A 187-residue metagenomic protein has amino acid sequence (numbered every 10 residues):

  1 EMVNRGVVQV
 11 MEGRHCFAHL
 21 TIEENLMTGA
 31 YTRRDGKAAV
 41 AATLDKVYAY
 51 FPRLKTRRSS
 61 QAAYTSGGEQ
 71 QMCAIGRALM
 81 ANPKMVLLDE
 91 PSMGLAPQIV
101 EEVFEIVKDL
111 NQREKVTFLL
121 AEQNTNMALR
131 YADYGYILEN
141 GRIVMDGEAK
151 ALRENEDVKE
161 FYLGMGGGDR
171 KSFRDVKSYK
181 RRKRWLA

Functional and structural regions predicted by a protein language model:
E1, L20-A42, Y50-K55, S59 (+1 more regions): ABC-type ATPase nucleotide-binding domains, specifically the catalytic core motifs of the NBD
L20, T65, A78-L79: ABC ATPase signature
Q61-T65, E69: Conserved ABC ATPase signature
M80-K84: A short, proline-enriched helix->beta-strand linker immediately N-terminal to the Walker B motif in ABC-type P-loop
E101-K115: Helical segment within the ABC ATPase nucleotide-binding domain
Y134, D146: Short, glycine/charged-rich "phosphate-handling" switch motifs in NTP-dependent and phosphotransfer domains
M165-A187: ABC ATPase nucleotide-binding domains
